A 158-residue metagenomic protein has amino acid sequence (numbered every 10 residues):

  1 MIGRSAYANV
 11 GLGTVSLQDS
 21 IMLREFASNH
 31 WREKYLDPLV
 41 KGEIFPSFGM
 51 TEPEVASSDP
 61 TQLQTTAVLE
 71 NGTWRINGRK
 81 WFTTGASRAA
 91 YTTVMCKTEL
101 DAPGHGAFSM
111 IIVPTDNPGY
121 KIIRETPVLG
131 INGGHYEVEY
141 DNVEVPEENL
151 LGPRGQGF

Functional and structural regions predicted by a protein language model:
M1-E43, T84-Y91: Internal helix-loop-helix
S28, I111, Y140: Residue-level signal for inorganic ion chemistry
G42-T51: A short, Trp-centered hydrophobic/proline-enriched beta-strand micro-motif
A56, W81-A86, L129-I131: Glycine-rich phosphate/pyrophosphate-binding beta-alpha loops
Q62, D116-P146: Flexible, small-/acidic-enriched active-site or ligand-binding loops
T65-V68: A structural signal for short hydrophobic beta-strand segments in well-ordered beta-sheet cores
N77-I123: A short core secondary-structure module
N142-F158: Long, acidic (Asp/Glu-rich), low-complexity accessory segments flanking structured domains
